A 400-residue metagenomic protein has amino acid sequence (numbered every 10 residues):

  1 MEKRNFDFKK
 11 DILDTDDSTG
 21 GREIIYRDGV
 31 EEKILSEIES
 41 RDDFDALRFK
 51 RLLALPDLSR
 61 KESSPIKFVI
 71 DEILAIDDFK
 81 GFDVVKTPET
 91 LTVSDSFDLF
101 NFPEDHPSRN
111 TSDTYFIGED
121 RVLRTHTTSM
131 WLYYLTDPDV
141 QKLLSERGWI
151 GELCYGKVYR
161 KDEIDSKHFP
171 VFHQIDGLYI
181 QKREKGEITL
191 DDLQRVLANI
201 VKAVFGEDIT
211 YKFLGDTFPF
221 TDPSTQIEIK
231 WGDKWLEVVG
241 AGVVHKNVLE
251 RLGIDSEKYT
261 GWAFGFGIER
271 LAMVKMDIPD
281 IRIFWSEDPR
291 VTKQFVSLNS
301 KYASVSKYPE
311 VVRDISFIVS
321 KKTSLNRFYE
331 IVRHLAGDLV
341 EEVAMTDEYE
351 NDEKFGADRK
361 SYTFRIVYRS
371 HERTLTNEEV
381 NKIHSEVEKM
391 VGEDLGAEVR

Functional and structural regions predicted by a protein language model:
E2-H168, I180, W235, G240-L249 (+3 more regions): Class II aminoacyl-tRNA synthetase-like tRNA-binding/catalytic domains
F49-L52, V171-Y179, K307-R313, T363-R365: Short acidic (Asp/Glu) and glycine-rich catalytic loops that position anionic groups and cofactors
D57-E62, I175-L190, R313-K321, T376: Short histidine-centered catalytic/ligand-binding loop motif
P65-K80, D192-G206, R327, I331-H334: Amphipathic alpha-helical segments
N110, G118, P170-Q174, D222 (+1 more regions): Short, solvent-exposed loop/turn segments at the edges of secondary structure
F169-P170, Q174-L193, A198, K202 (+2 more regions): A conserved active-site cap/scaffold subdomain adjacent to cofactor or substrate pockets
I188-L193, N199-T225, K234: Extended C-terminal subregions enriched in glycine
L214, P219-R400: A carboxyl-terminal module marker
